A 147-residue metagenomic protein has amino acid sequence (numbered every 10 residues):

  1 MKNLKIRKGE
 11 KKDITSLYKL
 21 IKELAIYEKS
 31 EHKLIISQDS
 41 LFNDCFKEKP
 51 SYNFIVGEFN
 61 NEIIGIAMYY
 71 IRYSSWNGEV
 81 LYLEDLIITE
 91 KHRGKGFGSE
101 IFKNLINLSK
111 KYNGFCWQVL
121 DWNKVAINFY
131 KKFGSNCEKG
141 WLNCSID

Functional and structural regions predicted by a protein language model:
K5-L17: A short beta-loop-alpha structural element at the N-terminal edge of CoA-dependent acyl/N-acetyltransferase catalytic
K19-D44: Conserved GNAT-fold acetyl-CoA-binding loop/helix
D44-V56: A short helix-loop-beta-strand connector motif used in the catalytic cores of GNAT acetyltransferases and, in some
V56, E62-Y70: Conserved beta-strand in the GNAT
L86-R93: A short, internal acetyl-CoA/4′-phosphopantetheine-binding micro-motif in the GNAT/acyltransferase core
G94-N107, K132: Conserved acetyl-CoA-binding loop-helix of GNAT-fold acetyltransferases
S99, D121-G140: Conserved active-site alpha-helix within GNAT-family acetyltransferase domains
S109-V119: Conserved GNAT acetyl-CoA-binding A-motif
